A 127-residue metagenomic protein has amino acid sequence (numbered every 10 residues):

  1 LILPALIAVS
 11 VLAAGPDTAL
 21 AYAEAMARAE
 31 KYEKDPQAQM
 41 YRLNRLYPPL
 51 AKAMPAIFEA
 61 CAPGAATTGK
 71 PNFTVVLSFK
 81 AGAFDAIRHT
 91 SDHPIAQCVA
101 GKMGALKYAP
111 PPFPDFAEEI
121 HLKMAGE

Functional and structural regions predicted by a protein language model:
L3-A14: Hydrophobic h-region of N-terminal signal peptides that target proteins for export in Gram-negative bacteria
A14-E127: Charge-biased low-complexity segments
